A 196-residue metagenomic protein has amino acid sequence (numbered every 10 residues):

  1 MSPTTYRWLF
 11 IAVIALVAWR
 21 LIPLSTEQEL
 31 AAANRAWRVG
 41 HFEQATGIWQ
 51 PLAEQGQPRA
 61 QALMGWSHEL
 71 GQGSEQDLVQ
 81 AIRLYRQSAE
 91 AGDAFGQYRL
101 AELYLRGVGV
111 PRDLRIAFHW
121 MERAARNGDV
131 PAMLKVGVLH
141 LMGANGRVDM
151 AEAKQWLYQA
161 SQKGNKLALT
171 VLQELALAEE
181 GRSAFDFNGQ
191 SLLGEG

Functional and structural regions predicted by a protein language model:
P3-P51: N-terminal leader/linker segments that initiate helical-solenoid repeat arrays
L24, E54-P58, L70-Q72, A91-D93 (+7 more regions): Short helix-capping/linker turns of helical repeat alpha-solenoids
E29-A36, P51-L52, L63-L70, R99-R106 (+2 more regions): Hydrophobic face of amphipathic alpha-helices that form TPR/SEL1-like repeat modules and related alpha-solenoid
R38-G47, E75-L84, P111-W120, R147-W156 (+1 more regions): Structural signature of tandem alpha-helical TPR/SEL1-like repeats, specifically the intra-repeat loop/turn
W49-L52, Q87-S88, E122-A124, Q159-A160: Canonical positions in the second alpha-helix
A62-L63, F95-R99, L114, P131-V138 (+2 more regions): Alpha-solenoid helical repeat scaffolds
L63-W66, L70, V79-N127: Alpha-helical adaptor scaffolds
R147, Q159-G196: Terminal, low-structured helical/coil segments at or just beyond the last alpha-helical repeat
